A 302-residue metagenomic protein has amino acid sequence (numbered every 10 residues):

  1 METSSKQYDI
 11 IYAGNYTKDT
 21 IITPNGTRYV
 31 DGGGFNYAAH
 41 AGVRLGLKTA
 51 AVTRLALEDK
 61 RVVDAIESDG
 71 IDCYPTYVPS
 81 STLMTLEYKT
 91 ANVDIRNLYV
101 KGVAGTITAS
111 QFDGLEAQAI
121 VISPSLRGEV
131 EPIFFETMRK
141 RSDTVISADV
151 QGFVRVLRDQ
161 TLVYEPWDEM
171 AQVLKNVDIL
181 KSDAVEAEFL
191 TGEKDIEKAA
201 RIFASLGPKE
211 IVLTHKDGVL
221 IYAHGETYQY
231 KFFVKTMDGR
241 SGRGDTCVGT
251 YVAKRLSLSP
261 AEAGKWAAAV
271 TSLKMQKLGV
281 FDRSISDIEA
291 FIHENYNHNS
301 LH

Functional and structural regions predicted by a protein language model:
S4-Y8, K18-Y29, R44-P124, I133-E136 (+2 more regions): Conserved N-terminal subdomain of the carbohydrate kinase-like
I11, I146-S147, V212: Structural detector of well-ordered beta-strand residues that form the stable sheet scaffold of enzyme domains
P24-V30, K101, Q160-V163, V234-T236: Short glycine-enriched, charge-decorated loop/helix-capping segments at active-site entrances that position
R28-H40: Short catalytic helix/loop segments, enriched in acidic residues and glycine and frequently bearing histidine
A39-K48, A253-L256: Alpha-helix C-terminal capping segments
H40, M84-E87, V219-Y222: Short beta-strand scaffold segments in enzyme catalytic cores
R141, R155-E226: Conserved phosphate/ATP/ADP-binding segment of small-molecule kinases
P208, F232-N299: Conserved post-catalytic alpha-helical subdomain immediately downstream of the catalytic base and nucleotide-binding
